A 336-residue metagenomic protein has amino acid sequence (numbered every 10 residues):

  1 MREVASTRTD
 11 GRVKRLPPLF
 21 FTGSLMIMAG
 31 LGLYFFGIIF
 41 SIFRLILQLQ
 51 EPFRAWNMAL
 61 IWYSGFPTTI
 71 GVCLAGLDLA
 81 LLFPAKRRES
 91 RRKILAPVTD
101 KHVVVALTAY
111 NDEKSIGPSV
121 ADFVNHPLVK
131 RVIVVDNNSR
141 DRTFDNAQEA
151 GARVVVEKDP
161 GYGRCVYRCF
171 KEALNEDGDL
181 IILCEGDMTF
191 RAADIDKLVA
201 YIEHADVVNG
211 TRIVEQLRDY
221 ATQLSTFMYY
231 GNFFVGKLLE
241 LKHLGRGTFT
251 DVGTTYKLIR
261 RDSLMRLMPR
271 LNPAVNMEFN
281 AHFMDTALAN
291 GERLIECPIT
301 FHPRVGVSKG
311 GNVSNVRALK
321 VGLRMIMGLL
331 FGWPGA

Functional and structural regions predicted by a protein language model:
M1-P97, N272-A336: Hydrophobic helical membrane-anchoring modules
L77-L128: N-terminal signal-anchor transmembrane helix
D112-S115, S139, Y162: Donor nucleotide-sugar binding loop of glycosyltransferases
F123, N137-N138, P160: Conserved short acidic donor-positioning loop in nucleotide-sugar-dependent glycosyltransferases
L128, E149-G151, N290: Short, structured coil segments at secondary-structure junctions
D136-F144: A conserved acidic beta->alpha catalytic loop
K158-P160, R164-A173, L180, A192-P273 (+1 more regions): Acceptor/aglycone-binding surface of glycosyltransferases and processive sugar-polymer synthases
D177-T189: Short beta-strand-to-loop acidic/aromatic patch adjacent to the donor-nucleotide binding site
